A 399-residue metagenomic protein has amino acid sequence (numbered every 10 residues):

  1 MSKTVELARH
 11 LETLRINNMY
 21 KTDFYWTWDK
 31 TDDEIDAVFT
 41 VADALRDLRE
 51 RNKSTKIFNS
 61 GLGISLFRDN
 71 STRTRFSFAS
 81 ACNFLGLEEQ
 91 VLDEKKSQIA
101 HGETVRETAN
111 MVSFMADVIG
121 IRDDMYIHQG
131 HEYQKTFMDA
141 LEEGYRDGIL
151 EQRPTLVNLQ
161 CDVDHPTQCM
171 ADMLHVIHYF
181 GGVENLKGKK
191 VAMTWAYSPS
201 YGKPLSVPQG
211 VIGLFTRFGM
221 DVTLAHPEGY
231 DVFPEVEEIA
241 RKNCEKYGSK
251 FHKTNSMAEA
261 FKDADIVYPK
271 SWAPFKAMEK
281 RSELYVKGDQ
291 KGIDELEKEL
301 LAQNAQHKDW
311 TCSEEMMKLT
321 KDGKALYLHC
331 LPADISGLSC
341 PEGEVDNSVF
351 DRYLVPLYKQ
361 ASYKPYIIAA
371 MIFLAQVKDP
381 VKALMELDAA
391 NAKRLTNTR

Functional and structural regions predicted by a protein language model:
S2-F76, S80: Positively charged, low-complexity intrinsically disordered leader regions
K56-I177: Phosphate/diphosphate ligand-binding glycine-rich loop within oxidoreductases
R68-S80, I177-K291: Glycine-rich phosphate/diphosphate-binding loop of Rossmann-like nucleotide-binding domains
D147-P154, M220, L319-L328: A short helix->loop->beta-strand "cap" motif at the edges of active sites that frequently abuts
N185-K187, T216, E315-K324, R352: Short, conserved loop/helix-junction motifs that constitute active-site signature segments in enzyme catalytic cores
A277-P341: ADP-ribose/adenylate-binding Rossmann-like module
T320-R399: Adenosine-phosphate binding glycine-rich loop
